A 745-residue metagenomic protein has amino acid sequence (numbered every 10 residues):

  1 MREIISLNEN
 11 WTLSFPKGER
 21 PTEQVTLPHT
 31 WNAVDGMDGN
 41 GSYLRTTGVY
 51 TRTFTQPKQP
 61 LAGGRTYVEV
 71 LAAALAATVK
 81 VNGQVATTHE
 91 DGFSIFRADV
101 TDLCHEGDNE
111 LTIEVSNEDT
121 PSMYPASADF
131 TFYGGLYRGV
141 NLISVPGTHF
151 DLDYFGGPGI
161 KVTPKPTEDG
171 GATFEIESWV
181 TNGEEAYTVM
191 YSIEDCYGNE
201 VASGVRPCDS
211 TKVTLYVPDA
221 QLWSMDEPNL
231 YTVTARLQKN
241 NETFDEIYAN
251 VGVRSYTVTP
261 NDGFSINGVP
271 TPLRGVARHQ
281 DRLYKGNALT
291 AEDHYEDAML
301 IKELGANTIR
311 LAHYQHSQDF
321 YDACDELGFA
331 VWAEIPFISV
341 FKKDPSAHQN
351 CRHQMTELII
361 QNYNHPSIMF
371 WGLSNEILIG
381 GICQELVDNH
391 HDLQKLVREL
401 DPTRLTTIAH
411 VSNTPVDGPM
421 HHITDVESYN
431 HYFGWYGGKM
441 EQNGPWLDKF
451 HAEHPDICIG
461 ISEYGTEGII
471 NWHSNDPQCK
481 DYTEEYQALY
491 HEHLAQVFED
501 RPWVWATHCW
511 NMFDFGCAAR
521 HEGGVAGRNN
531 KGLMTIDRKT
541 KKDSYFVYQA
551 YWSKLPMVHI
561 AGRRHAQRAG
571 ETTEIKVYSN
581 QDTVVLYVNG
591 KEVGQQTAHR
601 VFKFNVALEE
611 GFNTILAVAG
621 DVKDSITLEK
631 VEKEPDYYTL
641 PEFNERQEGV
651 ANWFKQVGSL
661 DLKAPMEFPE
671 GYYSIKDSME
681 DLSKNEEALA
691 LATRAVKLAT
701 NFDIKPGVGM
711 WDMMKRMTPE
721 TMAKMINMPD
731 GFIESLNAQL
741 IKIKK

Functional and structural regions predicted by a protein language model:
E3-G18, N40-G41, R45-D153, G183 (+6 more regions): Accessory beta-strand-rich segments of carbohydrate-active enzymes
L7-E9, F15, T22, T26-N40 (+9 more regions): An acidic-aromatic loop/edge-strand motif
V25-D38, E118, M123, D129 (+6 more regions): Extended substrate-binding grooves/exosites of carbohydrate-active enzymes
D102-D108, E177-T259, G611-F612: Extended acidic/polar, glycine-enriched regions that form or flank non-catalytic beta-rich accessory modules
V145-H149, D153-G170, F264-Y284, L640-Y672 (+1 more regions): Compositionally biased low-complexity segments at domain edges in trafficked proteins and select soluble regulators
H149-G183, Q549-Q581: Surface beta-strand/loop "capping" patches
T214, P218, L222-M225, K576-E667: C-terminal beta-sandwich/jelly-roll accessory domains of carbohydrate-active enzymes
D661-L740, K744: Compact, charge-rich alpha-helical regulatory domains located at protein termini
